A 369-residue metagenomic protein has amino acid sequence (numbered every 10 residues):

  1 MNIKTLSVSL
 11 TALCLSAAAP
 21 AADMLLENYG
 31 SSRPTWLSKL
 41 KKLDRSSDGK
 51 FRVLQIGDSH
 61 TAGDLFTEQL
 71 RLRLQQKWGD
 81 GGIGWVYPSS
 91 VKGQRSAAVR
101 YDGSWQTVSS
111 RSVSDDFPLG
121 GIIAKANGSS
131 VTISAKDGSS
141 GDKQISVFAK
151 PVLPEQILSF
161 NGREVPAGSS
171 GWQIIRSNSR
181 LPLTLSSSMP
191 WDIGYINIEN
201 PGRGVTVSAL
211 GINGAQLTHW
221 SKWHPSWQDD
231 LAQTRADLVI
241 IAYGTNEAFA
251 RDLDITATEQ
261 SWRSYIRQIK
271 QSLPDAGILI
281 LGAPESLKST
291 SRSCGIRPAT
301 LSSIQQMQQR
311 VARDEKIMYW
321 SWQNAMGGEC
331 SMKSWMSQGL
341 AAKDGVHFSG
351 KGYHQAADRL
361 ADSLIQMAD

Functional and structural regions predicted by a protein language model:
M1-S7: Bacterial N-terminal signal peptides that target proteins for export
S16-A19: N-terminal signal peptide c-region/cleavage motif recognized by signal peptidases
A22-Q55, W105-L119, N127-S130: Membrane/wall-proximal cationic-aromatic binding patches
Y29-L43, W220-A232, Q260-Q268, S303: Alpha-helical scaffolding within the catalytic cores of extracellular/periplasmic polymer-degrading hydrolases
I56-S59, L210-G214, I241-N246, L281-E285 (+1 more regions): Active-site-proximal beta-strand/loop segments in catalytic clefts of secreted hydrolases
A62-Q260, H347: Conserved SGNH/GDSL esterase-like catalytic core that processes O-acyl groups on lipids and polysaccharides
A209, L238-G244, E259-Q271, G277-K288 (+1 more regions): Conserved, well-ordered alpha-helix/loop/beta-strand core segments that scaffold catalytic motifs
E285-D369: Catalytic His-Asp segment of secreted/periplasmic serine-dependent ester chemistry enzymes
